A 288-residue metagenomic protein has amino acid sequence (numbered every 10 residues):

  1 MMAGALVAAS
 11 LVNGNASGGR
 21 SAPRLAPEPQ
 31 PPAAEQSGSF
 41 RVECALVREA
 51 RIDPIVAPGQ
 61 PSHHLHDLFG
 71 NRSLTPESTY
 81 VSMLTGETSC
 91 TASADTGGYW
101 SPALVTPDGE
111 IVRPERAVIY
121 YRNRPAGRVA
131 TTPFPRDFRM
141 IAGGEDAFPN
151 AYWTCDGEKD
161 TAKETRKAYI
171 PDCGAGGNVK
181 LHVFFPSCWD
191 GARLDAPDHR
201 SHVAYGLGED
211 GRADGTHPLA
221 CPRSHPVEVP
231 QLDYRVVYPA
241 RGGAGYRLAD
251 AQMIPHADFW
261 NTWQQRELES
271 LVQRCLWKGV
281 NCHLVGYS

Functional and structural regions predicted by a protein language model:
M1-S17: Secretory targeting and sorting signals
A22-H63, D67-V183, D190-S288: Primary mode marks residue(s) on the alpha4-beta5-alpha5 output face of response regulator receiver
